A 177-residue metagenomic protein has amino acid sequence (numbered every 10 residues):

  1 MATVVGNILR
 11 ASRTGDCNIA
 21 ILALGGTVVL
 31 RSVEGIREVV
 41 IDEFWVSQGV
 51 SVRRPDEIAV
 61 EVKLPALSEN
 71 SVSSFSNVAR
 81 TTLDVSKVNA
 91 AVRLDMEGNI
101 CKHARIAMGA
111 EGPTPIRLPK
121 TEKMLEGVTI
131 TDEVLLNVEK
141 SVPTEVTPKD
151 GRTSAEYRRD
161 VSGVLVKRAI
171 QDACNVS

Functional and structural regions predicted by a protein language model:
M1-S177: C-terminal structural segment of proteins
